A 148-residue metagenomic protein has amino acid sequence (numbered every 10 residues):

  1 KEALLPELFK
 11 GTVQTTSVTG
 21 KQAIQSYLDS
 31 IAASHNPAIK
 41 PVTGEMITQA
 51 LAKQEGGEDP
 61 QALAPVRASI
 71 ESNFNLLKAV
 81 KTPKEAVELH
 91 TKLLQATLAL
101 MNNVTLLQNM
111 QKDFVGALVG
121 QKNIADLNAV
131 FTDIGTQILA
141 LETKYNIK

Functional and structural regions predicted by a protein language model:
K1-E58, L89-K148: C-terminal amphipathic alpha-helix
N73-T91: Short, solvent-exposed, charged loop/turn and helix-capping segments that join or cap alpha-helices on peripheral
